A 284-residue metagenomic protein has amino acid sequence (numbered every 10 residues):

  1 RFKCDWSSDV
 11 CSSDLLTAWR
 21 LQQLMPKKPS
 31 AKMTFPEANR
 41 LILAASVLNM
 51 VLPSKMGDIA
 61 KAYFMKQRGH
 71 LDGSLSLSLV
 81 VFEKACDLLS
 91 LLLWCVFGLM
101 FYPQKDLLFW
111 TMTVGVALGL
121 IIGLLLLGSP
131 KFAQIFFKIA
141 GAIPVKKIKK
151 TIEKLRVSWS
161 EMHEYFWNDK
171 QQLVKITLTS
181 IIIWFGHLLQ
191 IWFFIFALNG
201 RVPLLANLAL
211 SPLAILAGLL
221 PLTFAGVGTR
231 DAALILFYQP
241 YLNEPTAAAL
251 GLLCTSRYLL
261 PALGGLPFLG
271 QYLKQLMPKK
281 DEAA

Functional and structural regions predicted by a protein language model:
R1-V10: Single conserved hydrophobic/aromatic residue that forms the stacking wall/gate of nucleotide- or nucleobase-binding
K3, P36-R40, W110-G115, L173-L178 (+3 more regions): Hydrophobic alpha-helical transmembrane segments
S8, E164-L178: Membrane-interface helix starts
C11, L15-I42, A197-A209: Membrane-embedded helical hairpins/re-entrant loop segments and their flanking transmembrane helices within multi-pass
L16-L24, L43, K61, H187-F194 (+2 more regions): Hydrophobic/aromatic residues in alpha-helical transmembrane segments
E37-L43, I183-W192, L204-L219, R230: Hydrophobic alpha-helical segments embedded in the membrane of multi-pass proteins
A44-K149, T223, V227-A284: Transmembrane helix-loop-helix hairpins in multi-pass inner-membrane proteins
K154-W167: A short amphipathic helical element positioned immediately N-terminal to and/or at the very start of a transmembrane
